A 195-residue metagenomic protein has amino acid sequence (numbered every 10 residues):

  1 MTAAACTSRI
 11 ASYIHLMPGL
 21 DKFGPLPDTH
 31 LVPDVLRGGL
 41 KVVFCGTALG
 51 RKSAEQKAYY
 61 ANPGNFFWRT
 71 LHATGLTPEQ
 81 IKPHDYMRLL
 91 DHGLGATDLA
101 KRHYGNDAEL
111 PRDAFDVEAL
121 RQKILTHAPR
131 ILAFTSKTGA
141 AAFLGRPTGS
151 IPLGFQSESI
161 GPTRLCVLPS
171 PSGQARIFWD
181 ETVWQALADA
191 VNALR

Functional and structural regions predicted by a protein language model:
T2-A3: Position-driven detector of the extreme protein N-terminus
I10-K41, N62-P63, T70, N106-R121 (+1 more regions): C-terminal capping/extension of enzyme domains
K41-Y59: Short glycine-rich His-centered loop
S53-Q56, A142-G145, I177-F178: Short glycine-/acidic-enriched loop or helix-start segments at secondary-structure transitions that form or flank
S53-R112: Short, surface-exposed acidic-centric catalytic microdomains
D91-R146: Internal catalytic-core helix/loop-beta-alpha segment that presents or stabilizes conserved functional determinants
